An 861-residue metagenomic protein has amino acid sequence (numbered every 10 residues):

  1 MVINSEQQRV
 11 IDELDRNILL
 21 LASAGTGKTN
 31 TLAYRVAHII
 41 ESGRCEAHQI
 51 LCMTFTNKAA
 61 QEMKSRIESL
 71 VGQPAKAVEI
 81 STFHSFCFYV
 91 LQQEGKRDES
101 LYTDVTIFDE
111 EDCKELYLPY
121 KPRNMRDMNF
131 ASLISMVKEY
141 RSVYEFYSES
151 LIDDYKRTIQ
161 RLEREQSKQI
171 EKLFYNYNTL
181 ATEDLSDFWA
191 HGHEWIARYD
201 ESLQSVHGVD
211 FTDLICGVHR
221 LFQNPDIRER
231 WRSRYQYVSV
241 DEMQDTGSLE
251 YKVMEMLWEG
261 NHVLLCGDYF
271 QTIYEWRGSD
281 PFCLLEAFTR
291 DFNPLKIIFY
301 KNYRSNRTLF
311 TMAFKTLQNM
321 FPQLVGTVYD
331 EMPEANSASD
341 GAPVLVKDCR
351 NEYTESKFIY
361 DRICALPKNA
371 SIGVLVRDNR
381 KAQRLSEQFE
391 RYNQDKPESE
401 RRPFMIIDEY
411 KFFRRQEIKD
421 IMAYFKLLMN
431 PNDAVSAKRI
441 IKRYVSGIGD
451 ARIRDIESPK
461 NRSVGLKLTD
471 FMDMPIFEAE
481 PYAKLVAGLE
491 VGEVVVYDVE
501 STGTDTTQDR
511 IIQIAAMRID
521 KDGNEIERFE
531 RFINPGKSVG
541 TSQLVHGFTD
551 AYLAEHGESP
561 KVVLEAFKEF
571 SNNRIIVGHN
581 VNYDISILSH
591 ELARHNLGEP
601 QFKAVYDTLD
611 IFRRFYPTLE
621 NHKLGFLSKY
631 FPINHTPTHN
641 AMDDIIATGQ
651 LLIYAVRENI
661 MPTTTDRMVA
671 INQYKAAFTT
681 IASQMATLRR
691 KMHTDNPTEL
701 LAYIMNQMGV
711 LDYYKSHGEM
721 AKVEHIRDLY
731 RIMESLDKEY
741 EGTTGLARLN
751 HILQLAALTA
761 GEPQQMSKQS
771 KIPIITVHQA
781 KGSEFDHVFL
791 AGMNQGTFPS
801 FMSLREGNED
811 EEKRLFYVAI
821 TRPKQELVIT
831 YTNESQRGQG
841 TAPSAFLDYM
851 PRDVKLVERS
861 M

Functional and structural regions predicted by a protein language model:
M1-S100, E229, T311-F314, V788 (+1 more regions): P-loop NTPase Walker
V2-D12, R16-L21, S186-E286, K301 (+4 more regions): Conserved helicase NTPase motor core
L19, T26-L32, N293-L295, K301-E398 (+5 more regions): Helicase P-loop NTPase motor core
A47-D154, A604, H622, F626-K629: Conserved P-loop NTPase-based nucleic-acid remodeling module centered on helicase motor cores
N57, K368-V445, E699, H717-F789 (+1 more regions): Core RecA-like ATPase module of SF1/SF2 helicases and allied nucleic-acid translocases
S81-Y89, V238-E242, C266, H751-S800 (+3 more regions): Conserved helicase core region in the C-terminal RecA-like lobe
T82, K296, G492-Y497, S501-H595 (+4 more regions): Conserved non-catalytic scaffold segment of RNase H-like nuclease domains
G192, P431-D433, R443-I453, N461-T504 (+2 more regions): Accessory C-terminal helicase-associated subdomains
